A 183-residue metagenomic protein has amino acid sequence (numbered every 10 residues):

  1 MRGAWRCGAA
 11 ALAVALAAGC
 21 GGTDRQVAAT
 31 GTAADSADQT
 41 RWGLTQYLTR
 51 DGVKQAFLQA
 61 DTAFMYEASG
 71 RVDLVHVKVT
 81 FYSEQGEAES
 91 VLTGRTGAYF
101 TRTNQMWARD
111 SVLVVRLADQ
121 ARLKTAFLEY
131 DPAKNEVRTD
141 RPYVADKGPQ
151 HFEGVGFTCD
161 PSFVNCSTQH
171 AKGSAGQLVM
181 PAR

Functional and structural regions predicted by a protein language model:
M1-R183: Mature-chain termini and adjacent capping regions
